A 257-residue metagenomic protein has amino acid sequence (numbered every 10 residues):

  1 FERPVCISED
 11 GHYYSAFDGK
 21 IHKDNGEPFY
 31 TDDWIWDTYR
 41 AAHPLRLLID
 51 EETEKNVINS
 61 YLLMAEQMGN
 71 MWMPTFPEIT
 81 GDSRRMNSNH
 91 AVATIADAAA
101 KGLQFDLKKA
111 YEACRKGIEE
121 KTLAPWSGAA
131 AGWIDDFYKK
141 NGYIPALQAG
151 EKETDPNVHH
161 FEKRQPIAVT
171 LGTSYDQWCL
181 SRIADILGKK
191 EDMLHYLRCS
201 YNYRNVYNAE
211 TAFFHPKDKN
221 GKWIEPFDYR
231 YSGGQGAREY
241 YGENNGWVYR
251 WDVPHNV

Functional and structural regions predicted by a protein language model:
F1-Y14, K55-N59, A129-Y143, F213-I224: An acidic intrinsically disordered interaction segment
F1-Y30, D50: Function-dense linear segments that define catalytic or interfacial modules in macromolecule-processing proteins
E2-S8, E66-W72, T122-P125, R204-F214: Secretory-pathway/luminal and periplasmic proteins that interact with or process carbohydrate-rich
P4-S8, I21, N25, A65 (+3 more regions): Structural motif corresponding to the C-terminal cap of alpha-helices
G11, G19, G26, M68-M71 (+2 more regions): Detector for glycine-centered tight turns/loop "hinges" at secondary-structure junctions
K23, E27, E162-P166, E239: A short, mixed-charge helix-start or loop-turn motif at secondary-structure junctions
T31-T38, A42-A184, L197, Y249-V257: Aromatic-rich carbohydrate-recognition surfaces in CAZymes
W72-P74, S181, L187-N256: Catalytic cores of carbohydrate-active enzymes
